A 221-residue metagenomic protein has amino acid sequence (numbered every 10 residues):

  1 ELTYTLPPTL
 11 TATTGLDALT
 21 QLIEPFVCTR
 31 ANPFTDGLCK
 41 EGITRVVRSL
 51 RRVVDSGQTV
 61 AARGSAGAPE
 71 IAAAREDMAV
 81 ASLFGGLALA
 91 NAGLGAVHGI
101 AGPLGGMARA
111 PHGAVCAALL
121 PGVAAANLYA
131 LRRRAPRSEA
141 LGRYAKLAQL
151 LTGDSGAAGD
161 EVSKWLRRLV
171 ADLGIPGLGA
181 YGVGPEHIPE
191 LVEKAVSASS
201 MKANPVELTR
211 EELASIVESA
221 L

Functional and structural regions predicted by a protein language model:
E1-A92: Carboxylate- and glycine-rich phosphate/diphosphate-binding segment that chelates Mg2+/Mn2+
L16, I43-V46, V97, C116-A117 (+3 more regions): A general structural signal for well-ordered alpha-helical segments in protein cores
L19-I23, M78-G86, L120-V123, L166 (+3 more regions): Short alpha-helical scaffolding segments that buttress acidic/His motifs in well-ordered protein cores
C39, R75-M78, G159, I188 (+1 more regions): Hydrophobic packing residues in well-ordered alpha-helices of helical domains and bundles
L83-C116, A198-A203: Glycine-rich phosphate/pyrophosphate-binding beta-alpha loops
M107-A110, A114-H187: Gly/Pro-rich interdomain helix-loop hinge
P185-L221: Short, amphipathic C-terminal "tail helix"
